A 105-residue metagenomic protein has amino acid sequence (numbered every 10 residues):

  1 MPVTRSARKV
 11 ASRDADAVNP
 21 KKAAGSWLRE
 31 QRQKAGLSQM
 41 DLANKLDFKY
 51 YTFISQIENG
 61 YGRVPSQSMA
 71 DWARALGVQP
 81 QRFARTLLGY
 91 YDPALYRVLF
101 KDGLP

Functional and structural regions predicted by a protein language model:
P2-K34, F100: A short, Lys/Arg-rich alpha-helix, primarily the initiator
G25-K45, D71, V98-G103: Short basic helix-loop element that most often maps to the first helix and adjoining turn of HTH DNA-binding modules
A35, L46-D47, I57, L76: Core residues of bacterial helix-turn-helix
G36, G60-A75: Short, basic-rich loop-to-helix N-cap that marks the start of a DNA-contacting helix
M40, Y51-T52, Q81: Key DNA-contact positions within bacterial/archaeal DNA-binding proteins
D47-V64, L88: Recognition helix of helix-turn-helix/homeodomain-like DNA-binding domains that insert into the DNA major groove
R74, A84-P105: Short, charged recognition helix plus adjacent turn of helix-turn-helix-like nucleic-acid-binding domains
